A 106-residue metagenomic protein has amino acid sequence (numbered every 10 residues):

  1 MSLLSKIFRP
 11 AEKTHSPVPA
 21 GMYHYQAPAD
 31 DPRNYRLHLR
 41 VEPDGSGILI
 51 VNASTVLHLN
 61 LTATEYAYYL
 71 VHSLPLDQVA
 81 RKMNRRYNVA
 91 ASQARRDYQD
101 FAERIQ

Functional and structural regions predicted by a protein language model:
S2-T14, V18, T55-Q106: Long, charge-rich, low-complexity alpha-helical segments
S2-V51: Long, low-complexity, charged/polar intrinsically disordered regions in eukaryotic proteins
